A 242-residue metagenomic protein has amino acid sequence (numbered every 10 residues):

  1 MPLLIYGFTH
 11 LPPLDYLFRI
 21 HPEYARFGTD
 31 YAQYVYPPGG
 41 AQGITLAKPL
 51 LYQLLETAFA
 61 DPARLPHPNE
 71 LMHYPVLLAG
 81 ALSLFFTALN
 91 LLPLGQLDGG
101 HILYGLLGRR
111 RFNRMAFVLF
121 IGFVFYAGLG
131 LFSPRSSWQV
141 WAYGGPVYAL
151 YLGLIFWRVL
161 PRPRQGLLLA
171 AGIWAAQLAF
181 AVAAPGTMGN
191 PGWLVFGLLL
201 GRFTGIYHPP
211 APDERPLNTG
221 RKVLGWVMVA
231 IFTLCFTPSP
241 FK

Functional and structural regions predicted by a protein language model:
M1-K242: Hydrophobic transmembrane alpha-helices and their immediate loop junctions in multi-pass integral membrane proteins
